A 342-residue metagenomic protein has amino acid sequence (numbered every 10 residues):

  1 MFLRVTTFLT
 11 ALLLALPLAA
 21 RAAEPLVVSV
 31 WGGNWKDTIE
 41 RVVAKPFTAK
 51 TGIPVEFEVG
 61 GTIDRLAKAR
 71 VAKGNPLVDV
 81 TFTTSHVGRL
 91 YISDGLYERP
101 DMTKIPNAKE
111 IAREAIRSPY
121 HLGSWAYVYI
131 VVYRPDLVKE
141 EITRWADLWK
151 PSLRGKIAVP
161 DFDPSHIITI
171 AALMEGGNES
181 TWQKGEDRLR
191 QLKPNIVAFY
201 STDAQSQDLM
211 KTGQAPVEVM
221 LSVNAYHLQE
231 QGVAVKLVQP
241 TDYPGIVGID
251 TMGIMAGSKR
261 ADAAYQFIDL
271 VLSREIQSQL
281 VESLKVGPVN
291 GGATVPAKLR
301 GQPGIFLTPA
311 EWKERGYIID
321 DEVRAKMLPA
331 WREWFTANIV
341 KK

Functional and structural regions predicted by a protein language model:
T6-P17: Bacterial N-terminal signal peptides
A23-L90: Early extracytoplasmic/lumenal segment of secretory-pathway proteins
G33-E40, L77-Q214: Extracytoplasmic ligand-binding site segments that recognize negatively charged/polar headgroups
H86-L90, K211, P216-A234: A ligand-binding cleft/hinge motif common to bilobed small-molecule-binding domains
Y127, D187-L192, Q231-A256, G301: Periplasmic-binding protein-like
I130-L137, A172-M174, G248-A263, I268 (+1 more regions): A bilobed periplasmic-binding-protein/Venus flytrap-type ligand-binding module shared by bacterial periplasmic
M255-R315: Mature extracytoplasmic/periplasmic domains
W312-K342: Conserved C-terminal helix/tail region of periplasmic/extracytoplasmic solute-binding proteins
